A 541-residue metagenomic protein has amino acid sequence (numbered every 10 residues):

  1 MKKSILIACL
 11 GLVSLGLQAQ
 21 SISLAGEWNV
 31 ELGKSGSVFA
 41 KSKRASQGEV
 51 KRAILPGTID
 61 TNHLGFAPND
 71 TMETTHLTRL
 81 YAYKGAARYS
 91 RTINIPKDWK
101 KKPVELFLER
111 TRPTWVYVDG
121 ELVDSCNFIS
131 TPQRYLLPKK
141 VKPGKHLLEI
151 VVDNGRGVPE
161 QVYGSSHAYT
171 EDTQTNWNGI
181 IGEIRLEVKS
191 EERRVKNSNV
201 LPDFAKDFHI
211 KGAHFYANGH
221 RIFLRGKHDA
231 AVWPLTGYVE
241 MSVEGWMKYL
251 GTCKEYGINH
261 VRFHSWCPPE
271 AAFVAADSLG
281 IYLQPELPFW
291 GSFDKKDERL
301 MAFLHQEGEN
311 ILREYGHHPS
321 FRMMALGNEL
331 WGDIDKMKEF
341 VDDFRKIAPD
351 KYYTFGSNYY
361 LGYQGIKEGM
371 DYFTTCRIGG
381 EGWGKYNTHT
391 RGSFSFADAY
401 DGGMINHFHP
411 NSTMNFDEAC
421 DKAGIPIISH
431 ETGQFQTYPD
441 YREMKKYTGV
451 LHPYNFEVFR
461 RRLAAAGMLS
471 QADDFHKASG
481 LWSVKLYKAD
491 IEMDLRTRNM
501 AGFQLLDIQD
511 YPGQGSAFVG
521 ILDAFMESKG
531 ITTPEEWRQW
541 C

Functional and structural regions predicted by a protein language model:
M1-S4, I508: Positively charged n-region of N-terminal signal peptides that target proteins for export
I7-G16, V188-P202: Short, basic, low-complexity termini and linkers enriched in Ser/Thr/Gly/Pro that act as targeting/leader peptides
G26, V30-S35, R79, K84-E191 (+2 more regions): Accessory beta-strand-rich segments of carbohydrate-active enzymes
T61, T71-T74, S125, S278: Coil residues (strongly favoring Ser/Thr
T170-R194, K488-C541: Catalytic cores of secreted or luminal carbohydrate-active enzymes
R193-C253: N-terminal carbohydrate-binding accessory modules
G245-H264, P269: Catalytic domains of carbohydrate-active enzymes, especially glycoside hydrolases
H260-Q509, G515-L522: Substrate-binding/catalytic cleft of secreted carbohydrate-active enzymes, primarily glycoside hydrolases
